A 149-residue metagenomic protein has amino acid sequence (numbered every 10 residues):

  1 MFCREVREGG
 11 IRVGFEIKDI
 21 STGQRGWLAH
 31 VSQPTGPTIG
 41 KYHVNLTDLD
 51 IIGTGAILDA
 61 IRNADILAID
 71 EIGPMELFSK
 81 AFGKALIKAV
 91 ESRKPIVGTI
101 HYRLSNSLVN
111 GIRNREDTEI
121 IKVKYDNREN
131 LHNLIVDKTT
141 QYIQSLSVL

Functional and structural regions predicted by a protein language model:
M1-V44: N-terminal phosphate/diphosphate-binding loop that engages ATP/GTP or pyrophosphate donors across diverse enzyme folds
C3, G14, G53-A56, G98-T99: Small-side-chain structural scaffolding
R7-G9, L58-I61: Short, conserved, surface-exposed binding loops centered on an aromatic residue
G40-G55: Short glycine-rich substrate-engagement loop in P-loop NTPases that contacts/grips substrate
I57-A60, G73-L149: Replace "adjacent to P-loop NTPase cores in ATP/GTP-dependent enzymes" with "adjacent to NTP-binding cores
A64-I66: The start of beta-strands in P-loop NTPase/AAA+ ATPase cores
I69-D70: Hydrophobic residues in beta-strands of the RecA-like P-loop NTPase core, especially within AAA+ ATPase
